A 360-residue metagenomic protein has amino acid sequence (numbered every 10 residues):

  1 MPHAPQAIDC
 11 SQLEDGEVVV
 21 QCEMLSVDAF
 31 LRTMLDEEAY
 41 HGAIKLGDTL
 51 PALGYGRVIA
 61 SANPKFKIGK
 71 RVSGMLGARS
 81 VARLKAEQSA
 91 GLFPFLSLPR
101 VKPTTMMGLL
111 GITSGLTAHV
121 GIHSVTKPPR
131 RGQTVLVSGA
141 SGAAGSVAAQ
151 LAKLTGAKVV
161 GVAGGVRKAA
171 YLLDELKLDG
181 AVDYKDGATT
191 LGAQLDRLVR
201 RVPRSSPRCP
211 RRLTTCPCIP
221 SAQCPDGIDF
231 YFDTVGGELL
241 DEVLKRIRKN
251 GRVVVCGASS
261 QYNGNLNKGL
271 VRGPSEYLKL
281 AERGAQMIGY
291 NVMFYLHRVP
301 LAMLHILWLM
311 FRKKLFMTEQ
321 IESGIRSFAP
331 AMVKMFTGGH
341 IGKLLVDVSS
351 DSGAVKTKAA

Functional and structural regions predicted by a protein language model:
A4-V27, L35-A78: Glycine-rich beta-strand-centered segment in the early N-terminal region that forms part of a ligand/cofactor-binding
L50-R57, K65-G139, K314: NAD(P)H dinucleotide-binding glycine-rich loop of Rossmann-like/cofactor-binding domains, especially the beta1-alpha1
R71, T134, K158, G251-R252 (+1 more regions): Short glycine-centered segments of the SAM/dcSAM-binding site in methyltransferase folds
G115-L116, G139-A149, G236: Glycine-rich NAD(P) Rossmann-fold beta1-alpha1 loop
P129, V199, C224, I247-R248: A generic alpha-to-beta junction signature in SAM-dependent methyltransferases
K153-E242: Adenosine-nucleotide cofactor-binding segment
E238-L315, S349-A360: Glycine-rich phosphate-binding loop and adjacent beta-alpha segment of Rossmann(oid) nucleotide-cofactor-binding
K313-I321, A329-A360: C-terminal capping/lid region of NAD(P)-dependent oxidoreductase domains
